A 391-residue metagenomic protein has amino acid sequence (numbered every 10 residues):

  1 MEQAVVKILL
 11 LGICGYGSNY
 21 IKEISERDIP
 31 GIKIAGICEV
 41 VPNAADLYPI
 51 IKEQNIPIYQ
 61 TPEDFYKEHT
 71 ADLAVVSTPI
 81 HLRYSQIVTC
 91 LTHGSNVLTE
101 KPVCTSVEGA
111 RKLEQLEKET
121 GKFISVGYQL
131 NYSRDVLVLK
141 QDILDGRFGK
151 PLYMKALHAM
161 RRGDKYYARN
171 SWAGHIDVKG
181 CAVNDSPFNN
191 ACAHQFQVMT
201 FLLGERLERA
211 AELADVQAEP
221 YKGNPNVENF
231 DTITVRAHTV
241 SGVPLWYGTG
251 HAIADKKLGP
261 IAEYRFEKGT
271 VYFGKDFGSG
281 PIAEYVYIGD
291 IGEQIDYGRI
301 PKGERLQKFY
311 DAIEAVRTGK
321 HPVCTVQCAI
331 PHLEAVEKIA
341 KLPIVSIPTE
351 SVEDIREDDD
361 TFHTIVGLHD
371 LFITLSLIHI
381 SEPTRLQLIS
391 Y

Functional and structural regions predicted by a protein language model:
M1-E53: N-terminal Rossmann-like dinucleotide-binding module
G36-V41, E100-K101, E382: Conserved acidic E/D residue at the C-terminus of a beta-strand in Rossmann-like folds
P57-T61: Short acidic-hydrophobic, aromatic-tinged amphipathic segments that line or gate anion-handling sites
E68, L73, P79-I80, Y84-N131 (+2 more regions): Beta-strand-loop-alpha-helix segment that lines the small-molecule cofactor/substrate pocket of alpha/beta enzymes
L130-Q217, G223-N226: Predominantly a Rossmann-like dinucleotide-binding segment in NAD(P)-dependent oxidoreductases
P225-F230, A237-F309, K320-C328: NAD(P)-dinucleotide binding in Rossmann-like oxidoreductases
A315, K320-G367: A contiguous, mid-protein "functional segment" used to position or interact with cofactors/ions or partner subunits
I378-Y391: Residue-level detector of conserved catalytic or cofactor/ligand-binding positions in enzyme active sites
